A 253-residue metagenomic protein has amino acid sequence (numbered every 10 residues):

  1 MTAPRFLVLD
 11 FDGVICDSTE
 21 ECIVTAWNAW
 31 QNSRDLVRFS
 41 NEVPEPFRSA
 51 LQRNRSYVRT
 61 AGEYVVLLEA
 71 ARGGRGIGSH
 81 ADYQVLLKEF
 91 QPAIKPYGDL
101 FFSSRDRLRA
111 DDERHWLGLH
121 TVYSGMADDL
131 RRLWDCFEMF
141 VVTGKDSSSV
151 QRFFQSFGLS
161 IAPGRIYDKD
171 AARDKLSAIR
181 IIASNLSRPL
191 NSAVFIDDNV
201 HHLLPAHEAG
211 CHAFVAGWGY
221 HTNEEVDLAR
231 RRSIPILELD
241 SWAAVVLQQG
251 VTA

Functional and structural regions predicted by a protein language model:
T2-V8: Extreme N-terminal starter segment of soluble prokaryotic enzymes
V14-F153, P163: Alpha-helical substrate-recognition element adjacent to the catalytic core
D146, F157, H201-L204: Catalytic phosphate/metal-binding cores of nucleic-acid and nucleotide-processing enzymes, i.e., regions that mediate
I161-K175: A short, structured active-site edge motif that brings together acidic residues
Y167-D168, R232-W242: Short acidic-hydrophobic, aromatic-tinged amphipathic segments that line or gate anion-handling sites
A171-I179, T222-R231, V246-Q249: Short, charged, surface-exposed secondary-structure boundary motifs
K175-A206: Conserved Lys-Pro-Asp/Glu-containing loop-to-beta segment of HAD-superfamily phosphomonoesterases, centered on
I196-L237: Acidic, Mg2+-coordinating phosphoryl-transfer loop and its flanking beta/alpha structural elements, shared across
